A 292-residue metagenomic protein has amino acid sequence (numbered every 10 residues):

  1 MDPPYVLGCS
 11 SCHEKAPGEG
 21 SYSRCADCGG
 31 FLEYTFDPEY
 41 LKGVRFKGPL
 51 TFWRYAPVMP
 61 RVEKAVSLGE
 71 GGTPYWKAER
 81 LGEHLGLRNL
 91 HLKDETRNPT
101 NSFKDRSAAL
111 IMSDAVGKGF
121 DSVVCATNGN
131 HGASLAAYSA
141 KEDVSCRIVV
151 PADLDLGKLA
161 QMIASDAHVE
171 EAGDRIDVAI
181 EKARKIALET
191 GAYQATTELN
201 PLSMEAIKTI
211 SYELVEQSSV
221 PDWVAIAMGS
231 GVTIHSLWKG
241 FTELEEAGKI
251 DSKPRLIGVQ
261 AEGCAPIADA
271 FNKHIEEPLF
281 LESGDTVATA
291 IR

Functional and structural regions predicted by a protein language model:
M1-R292: PLP-dependent amino-acid enzyme catalytic core
